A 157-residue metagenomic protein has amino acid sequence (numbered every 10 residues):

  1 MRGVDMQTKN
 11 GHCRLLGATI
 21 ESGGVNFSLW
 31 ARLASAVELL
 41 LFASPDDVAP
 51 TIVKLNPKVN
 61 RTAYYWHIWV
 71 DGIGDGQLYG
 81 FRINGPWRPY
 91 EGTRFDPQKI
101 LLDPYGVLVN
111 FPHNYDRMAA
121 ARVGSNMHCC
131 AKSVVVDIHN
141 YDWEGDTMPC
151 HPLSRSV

Functional and structural regions predicted by a protein language model:
M1-E21, P50-K54, N60-Y65, G72-V157: The feature marks proteins involved in alpha-glucan
G23-S28: Structural beta-strand segments of beta-rich domains
W30, F42, I83-N84: Surface loops and adjacent helix of pleckstrin homology
W30, V70-D71: Secondary-structure transition/turn motif
A31-A36: Short proline/glycine-enriched turn/loop motifs at strand-loop junctions of beta-rich domains
E38-L40: Beta-strand signatures of extracellular beta-sandwich domains
F42-V48: Change "in extracellular beta-sheet-rich domains … of secreted and cell-surface proteins" to "in beta-sheet-rich domains
